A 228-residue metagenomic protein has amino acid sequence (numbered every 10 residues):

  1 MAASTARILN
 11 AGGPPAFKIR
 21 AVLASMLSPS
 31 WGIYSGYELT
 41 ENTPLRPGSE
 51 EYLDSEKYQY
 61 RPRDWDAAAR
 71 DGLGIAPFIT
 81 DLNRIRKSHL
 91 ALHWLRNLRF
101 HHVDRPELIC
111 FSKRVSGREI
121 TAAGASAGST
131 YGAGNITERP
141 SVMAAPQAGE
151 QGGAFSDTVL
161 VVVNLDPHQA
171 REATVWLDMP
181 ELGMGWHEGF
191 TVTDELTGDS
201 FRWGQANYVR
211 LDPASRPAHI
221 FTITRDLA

Functional and structural regions predicted by a protein language model:
A3, L9-G12, F17-K18, I33 (+1 more regions): Carbohydrate-interacting/catalytic domains
A21-S25, P29: Active-site region of glycoside hydrolase catalytic domains
